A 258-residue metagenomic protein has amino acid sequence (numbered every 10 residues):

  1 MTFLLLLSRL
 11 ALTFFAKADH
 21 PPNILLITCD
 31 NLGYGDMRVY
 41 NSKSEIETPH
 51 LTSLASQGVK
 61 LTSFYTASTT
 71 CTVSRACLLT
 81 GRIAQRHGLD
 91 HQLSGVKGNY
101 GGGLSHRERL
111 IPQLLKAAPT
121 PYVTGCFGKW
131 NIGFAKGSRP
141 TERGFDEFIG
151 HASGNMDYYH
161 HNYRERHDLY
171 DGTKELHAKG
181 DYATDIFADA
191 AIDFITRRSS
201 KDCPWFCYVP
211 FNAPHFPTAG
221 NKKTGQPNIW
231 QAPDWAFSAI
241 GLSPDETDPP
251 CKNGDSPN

Functional and structural regions predicted by a protein language model:
M1-L7: Classical eukaryotic N-terminal signal peptides for Sec-dependent ER targeting/secretion, especially the positively
L7-K17: Hydrophobic h-region of N-terminal signal peptides that target proteins for export in Gram-negative bacteria
A16-N258: Formylglycine-dependent sulfatase
